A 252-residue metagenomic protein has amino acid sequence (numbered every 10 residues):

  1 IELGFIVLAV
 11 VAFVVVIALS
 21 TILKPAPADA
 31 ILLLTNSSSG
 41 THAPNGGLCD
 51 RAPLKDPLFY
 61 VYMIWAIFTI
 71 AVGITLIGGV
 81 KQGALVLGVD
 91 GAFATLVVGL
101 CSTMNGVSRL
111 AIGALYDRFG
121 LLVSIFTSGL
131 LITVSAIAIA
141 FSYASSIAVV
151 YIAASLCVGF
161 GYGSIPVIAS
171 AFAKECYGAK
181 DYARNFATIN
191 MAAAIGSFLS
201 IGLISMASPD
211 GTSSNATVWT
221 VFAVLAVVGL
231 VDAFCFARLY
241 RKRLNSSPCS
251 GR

Functional and structural regions predicted by a protein language model:
L3-T21, T217-A237: Symmetry-related core transmembrane helices of the 12-TM Major Facilitator Superfamily/SLC fold
P25-G47, N245-G251: Flexible cytoplasmic inter-helical loops of multi-pass small-molecule transporters
R51-G113, S200-I201: Extracytoplasmic gate region of multi-pass secondary transporters
A84, S164-Y177: Intracellular juxtamembrane helix-capping segments at the cytosolic ends of symmetry-related transmembrane helices
R109-G120, S208: Helix-to-loop junctions at the C-terminal end of transmembrane segments in multipass secondary transporters
D117-G129: Cytoplasmic membrane-interface "Motif A"-like loop-to-helix N-cap segments of 12-TM Major Facilitator Superfamily
L131-A144: C-terminal ends and interior cores of transmembrane alpha-helices in multi-pass membrane transporters/permeases
C176-G211: A late C-terminal transmembrane helix in Major Facilitator Superfamily
